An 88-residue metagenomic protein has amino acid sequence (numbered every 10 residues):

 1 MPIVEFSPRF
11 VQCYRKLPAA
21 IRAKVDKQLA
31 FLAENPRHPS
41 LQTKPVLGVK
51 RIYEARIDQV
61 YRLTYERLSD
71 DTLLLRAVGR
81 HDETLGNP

Functional and structural regions predicted by a protein language model:
M1-P8, Q12, K16-A23, R56-R62 (+1 more regions): Enriched for short, Lys/Arg-rich terminal
R22, D26-A30: Short, well-structured alpha-helical segments
A30-A55: A short, surface-exposed loop/turn module that caps and links secondary-structure elements
